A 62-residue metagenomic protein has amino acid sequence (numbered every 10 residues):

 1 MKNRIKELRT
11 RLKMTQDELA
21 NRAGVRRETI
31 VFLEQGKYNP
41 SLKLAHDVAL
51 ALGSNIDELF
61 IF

Functional and structural regions predicted by a protein language model:
N3-R22: Short basic helix-loop element that most often maps to the first helix and adjoining turn of HTH DNA-binding modules
L8, L42-K43: Short, Lys/Arg-enriched C-terminal cap helix and immediately downstream tail that follows
D17, E28, D57: Key DNA-contact positions within bacterial/archaeal DNA-binding proteins
V25-Y38: Recognition helix of helix-turn-helix/homeodomain-like DNA-binding domains that insert into the DNA major groove
K43-E58: DNA major-groove recognition helix of helix-turn-helix/homeodomain DNA-binding modules
F60-F62: Short amphipathic recognition helices of helix-turn-helix/homeodomain-type DNA-binding modules
